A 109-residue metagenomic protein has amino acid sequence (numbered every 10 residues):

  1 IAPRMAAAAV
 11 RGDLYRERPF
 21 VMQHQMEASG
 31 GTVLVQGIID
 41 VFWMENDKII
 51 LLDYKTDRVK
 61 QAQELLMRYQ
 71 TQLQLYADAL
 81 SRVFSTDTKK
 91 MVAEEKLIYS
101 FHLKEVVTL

Functional and structural regions predicted by a protein language model:
I1-L109: Structural signature of nuclease core domains in nucleic-acid processing machines
